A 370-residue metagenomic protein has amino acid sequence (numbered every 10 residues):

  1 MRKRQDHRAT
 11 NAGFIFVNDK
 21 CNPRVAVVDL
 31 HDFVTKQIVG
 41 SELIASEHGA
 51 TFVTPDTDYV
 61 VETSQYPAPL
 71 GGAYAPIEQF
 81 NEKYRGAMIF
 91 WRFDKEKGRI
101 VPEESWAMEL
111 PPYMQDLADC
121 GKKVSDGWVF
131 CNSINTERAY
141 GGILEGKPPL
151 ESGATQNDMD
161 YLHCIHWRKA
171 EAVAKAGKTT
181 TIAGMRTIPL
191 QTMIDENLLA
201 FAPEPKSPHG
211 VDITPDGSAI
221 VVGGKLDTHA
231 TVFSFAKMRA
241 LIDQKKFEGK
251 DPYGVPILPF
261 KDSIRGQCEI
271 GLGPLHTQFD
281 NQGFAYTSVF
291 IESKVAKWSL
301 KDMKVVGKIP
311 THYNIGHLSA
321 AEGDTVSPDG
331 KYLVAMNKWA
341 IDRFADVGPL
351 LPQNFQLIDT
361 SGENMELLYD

Functional and structural regions predicted by a protein language model:
M1-D370: Predominantly soluble domains enriched in secretory-pathway, periplasmic, or organellar proteins
